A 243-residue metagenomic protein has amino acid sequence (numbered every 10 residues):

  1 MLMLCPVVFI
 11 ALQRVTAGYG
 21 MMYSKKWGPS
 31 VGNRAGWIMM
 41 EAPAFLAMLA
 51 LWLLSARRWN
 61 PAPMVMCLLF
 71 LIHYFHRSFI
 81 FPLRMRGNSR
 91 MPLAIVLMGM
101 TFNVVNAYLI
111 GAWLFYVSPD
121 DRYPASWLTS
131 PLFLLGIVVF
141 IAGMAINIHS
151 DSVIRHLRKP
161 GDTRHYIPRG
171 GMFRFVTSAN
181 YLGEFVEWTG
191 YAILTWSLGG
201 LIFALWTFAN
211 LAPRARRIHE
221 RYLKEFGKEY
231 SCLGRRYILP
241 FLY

Functional and structural regions predicted by a protein language model:
M1-A11, M48-W52, W59, F102 (+1 more regions): Hydrophobic transmembrane alpha-helices
M1-T101, Y243: Membrane-helix and juxtamembrane interface regions of eukaryotic multi-pass membrane proteins
Y74, F81-P131, L135, I141: Eukaryotic endomembrane system proteins
